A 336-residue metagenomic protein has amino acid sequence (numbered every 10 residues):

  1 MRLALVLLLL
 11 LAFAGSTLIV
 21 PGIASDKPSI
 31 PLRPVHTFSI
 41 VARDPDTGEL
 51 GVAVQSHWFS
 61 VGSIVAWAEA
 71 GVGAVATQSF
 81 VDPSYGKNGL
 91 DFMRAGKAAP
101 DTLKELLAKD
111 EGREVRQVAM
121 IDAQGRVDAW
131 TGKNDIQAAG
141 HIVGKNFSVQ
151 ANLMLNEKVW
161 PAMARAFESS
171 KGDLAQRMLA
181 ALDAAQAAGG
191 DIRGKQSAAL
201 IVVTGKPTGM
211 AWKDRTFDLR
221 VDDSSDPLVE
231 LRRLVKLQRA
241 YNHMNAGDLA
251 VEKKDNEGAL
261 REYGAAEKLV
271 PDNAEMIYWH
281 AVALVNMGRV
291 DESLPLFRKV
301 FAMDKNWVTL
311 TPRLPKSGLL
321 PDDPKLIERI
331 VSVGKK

Functional and structural regions predicted by a protein language model:
I23-R193, L200, D222-K253, K268: Alpha/propeptide regions of enzymes that mature by internal proteolysis
N245, W279, R313-L314: Canonical tetratricopeptide repeat
